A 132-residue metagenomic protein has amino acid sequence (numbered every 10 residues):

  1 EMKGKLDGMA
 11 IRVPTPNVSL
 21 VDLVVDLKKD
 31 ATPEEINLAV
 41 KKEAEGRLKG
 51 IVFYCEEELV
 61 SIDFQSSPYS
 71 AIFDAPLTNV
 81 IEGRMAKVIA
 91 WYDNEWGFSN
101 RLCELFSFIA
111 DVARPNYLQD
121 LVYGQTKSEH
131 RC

Functional and structural regions predicted by a protein language model:
E1-A86: C-terminal substrate-binding/catalytic lobe of Rossmann-fold NAD(P)-dependent oxidoreductases
P68-C132: NAD(P)-dependent Rossmann-like dehydrogenase/reductase catalytic/cofactor-binding core
